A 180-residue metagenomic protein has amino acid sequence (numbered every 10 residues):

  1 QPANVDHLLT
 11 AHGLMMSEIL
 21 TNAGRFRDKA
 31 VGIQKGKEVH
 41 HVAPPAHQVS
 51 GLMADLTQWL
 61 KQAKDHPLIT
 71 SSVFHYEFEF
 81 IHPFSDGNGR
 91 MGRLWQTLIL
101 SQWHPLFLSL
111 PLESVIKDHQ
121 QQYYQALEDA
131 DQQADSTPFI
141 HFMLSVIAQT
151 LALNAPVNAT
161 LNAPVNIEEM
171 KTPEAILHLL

Functional and structural regions predicted by a protein language model:
Q1-L180: FIC/Doc superfamily catalytic core
